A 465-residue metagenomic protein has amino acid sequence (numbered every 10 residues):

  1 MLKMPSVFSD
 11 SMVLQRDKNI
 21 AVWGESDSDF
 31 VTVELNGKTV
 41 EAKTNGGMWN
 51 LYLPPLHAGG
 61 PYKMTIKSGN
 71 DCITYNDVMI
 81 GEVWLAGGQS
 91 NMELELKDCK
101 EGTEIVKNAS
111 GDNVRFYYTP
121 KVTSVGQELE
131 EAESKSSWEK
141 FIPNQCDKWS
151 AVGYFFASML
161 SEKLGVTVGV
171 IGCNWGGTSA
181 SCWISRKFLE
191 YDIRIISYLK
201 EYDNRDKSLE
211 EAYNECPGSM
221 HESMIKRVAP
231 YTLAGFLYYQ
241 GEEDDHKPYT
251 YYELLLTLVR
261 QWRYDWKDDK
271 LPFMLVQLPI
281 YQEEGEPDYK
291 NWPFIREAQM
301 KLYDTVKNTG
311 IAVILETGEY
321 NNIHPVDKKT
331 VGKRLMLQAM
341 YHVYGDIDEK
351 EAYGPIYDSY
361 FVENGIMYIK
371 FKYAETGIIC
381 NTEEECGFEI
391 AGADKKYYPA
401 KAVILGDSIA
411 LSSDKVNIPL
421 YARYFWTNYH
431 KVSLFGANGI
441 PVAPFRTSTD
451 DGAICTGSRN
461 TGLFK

Functional and structural regions predicted by a protein language model:
M1-K465: Cell-envelope and extracellular/periplasmic
